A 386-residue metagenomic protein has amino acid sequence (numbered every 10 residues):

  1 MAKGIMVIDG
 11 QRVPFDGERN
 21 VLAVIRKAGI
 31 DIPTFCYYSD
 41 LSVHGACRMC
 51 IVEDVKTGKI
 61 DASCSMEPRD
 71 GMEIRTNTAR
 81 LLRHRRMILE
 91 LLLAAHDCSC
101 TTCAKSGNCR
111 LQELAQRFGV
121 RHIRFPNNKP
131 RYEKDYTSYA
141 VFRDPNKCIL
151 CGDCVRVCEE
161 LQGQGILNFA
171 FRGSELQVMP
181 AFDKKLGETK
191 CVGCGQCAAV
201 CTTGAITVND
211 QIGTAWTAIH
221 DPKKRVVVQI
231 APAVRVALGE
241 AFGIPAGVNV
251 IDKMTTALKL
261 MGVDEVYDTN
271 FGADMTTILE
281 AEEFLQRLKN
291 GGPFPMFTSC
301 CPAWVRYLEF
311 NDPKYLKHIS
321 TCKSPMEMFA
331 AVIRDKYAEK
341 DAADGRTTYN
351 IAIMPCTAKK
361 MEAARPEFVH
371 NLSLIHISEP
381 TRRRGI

Functional and structural regions predicted by a protein language model:
A2-G10: Eukaryote-biased recognition of intrinsically disordered, low-complexity regulatory segments
V13-D70, H84: N-terminal cofactor/phosphate-binding cores enriched in small/glycine residues, especially glycine-rich loops such as
R48-G193, A199, I206-R225: Fe-S ferredoxin-like electron-transfer domains and their immediately adjacent linker/connector regions across
E53, S63-C64, N77-R83, A237-G247 (+3 more regions): Cofactor-cradling patches in redox/metallo enzymes
G107, L161, P232-V234, C301 (+2 more regions): Glycine-rich beta-alpha junction loops
P130-Y139, E175-V178, V234-E240, Y307-K317: Gly-rich Lys/Arg/Thr-decorated short loops/hinges at beta-loop-alpha junctions or inter-strand turns that position
M179-G291, K317-K323: Flanking helices and flexible, charged tails adjoining ferredoxin-like Fe-S electron-transfer domains in multi-subunit
I375-I386: Single conserved hydrophobic/aromatic residue that forms the stacking wall/gate of nucleotide- or nucleobase-binding
